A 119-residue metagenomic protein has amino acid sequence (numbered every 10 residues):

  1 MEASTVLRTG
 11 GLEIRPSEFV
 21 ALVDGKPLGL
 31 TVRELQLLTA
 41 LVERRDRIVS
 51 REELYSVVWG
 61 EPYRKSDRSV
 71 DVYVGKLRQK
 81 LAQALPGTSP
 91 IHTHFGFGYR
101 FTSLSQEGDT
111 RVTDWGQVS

Functional and structural regions predicted by a protein language model:
M1-S4, D46: The C-terminal output helix
A3, S17, F95: Exposed loop/turn and edge beta-strand positions of beta-sandwich/beta-sheet ligand-binding modules
T5-T9, H92: Short acidic-hydrophobic surface loop/beta-edge motif
R8-L35, R100-S119: A structural micro-motif at secondary-structure boundaries
V20, K26-V32, Q36-K76, K80-L85 (+2 more regions): Positively charged, aromatic-enriched patches within helix-turn-helix-type DNA-binding elements, predominantly
